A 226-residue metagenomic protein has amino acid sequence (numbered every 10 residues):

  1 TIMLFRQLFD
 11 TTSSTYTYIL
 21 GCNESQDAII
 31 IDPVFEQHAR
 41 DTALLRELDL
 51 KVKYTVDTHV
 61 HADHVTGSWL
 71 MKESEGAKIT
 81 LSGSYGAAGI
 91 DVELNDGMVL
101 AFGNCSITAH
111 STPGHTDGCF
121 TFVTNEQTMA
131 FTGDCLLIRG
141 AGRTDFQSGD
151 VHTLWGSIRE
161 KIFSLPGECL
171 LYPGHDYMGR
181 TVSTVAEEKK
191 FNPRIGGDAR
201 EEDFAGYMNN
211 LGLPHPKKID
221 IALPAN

Functional and structural regions predicted by a protein language model:
I2-L50, F122-G133, R139: Conserved beta-strand hairpin/beta-sheet module of binuclear metal-dependent hydrolase folds, prominently
L8, I29-P33, D57, N104 (+1 more regions): Small/polar loops that bind or transfer phosphate-bearing groups
S14, S25, F35-S111, T128 (+2 more regions): Active-site HxH/HxHxD metal-binding segment of metal-dependent hydrolases
L20, D32, H59, M71 (+6 more regions): Divalent metal-coordination and catalytic microenvironments
A28-I31, I107-A109, M129-T132, P173 (+1 more regions): Short hydrophobic-aromatic micro-motifs
P33-V34, V60, S84-Y85, H115-T116 (+4 more regions): Active-site metal-binding loops of divalent metal-dependent hydrolases
I107, C119-G156, K161-F163: A contiguous binding-surface segment within folded domains or other stable secondary-structure elements
G156-L170, G174-N226: Accessory terminal helices/loops
